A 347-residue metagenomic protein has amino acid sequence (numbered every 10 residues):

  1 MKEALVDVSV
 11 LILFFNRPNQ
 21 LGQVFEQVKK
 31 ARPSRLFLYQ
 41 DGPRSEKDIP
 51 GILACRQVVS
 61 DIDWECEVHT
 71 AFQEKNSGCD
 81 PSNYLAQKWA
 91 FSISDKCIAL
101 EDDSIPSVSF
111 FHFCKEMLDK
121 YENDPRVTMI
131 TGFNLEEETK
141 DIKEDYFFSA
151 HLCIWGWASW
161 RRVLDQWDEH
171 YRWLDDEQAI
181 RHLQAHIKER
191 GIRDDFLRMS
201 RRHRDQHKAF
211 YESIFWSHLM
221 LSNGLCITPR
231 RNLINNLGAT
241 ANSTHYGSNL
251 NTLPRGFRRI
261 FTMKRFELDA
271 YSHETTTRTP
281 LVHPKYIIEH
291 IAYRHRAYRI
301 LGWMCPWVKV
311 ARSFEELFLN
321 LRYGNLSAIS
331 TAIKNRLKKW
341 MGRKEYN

Functional and structural regions predicted by a protein language model:
K2-A99, S104-N347: Peripheral/terminal regions associated with large enzymatic or DNA-binding modules
